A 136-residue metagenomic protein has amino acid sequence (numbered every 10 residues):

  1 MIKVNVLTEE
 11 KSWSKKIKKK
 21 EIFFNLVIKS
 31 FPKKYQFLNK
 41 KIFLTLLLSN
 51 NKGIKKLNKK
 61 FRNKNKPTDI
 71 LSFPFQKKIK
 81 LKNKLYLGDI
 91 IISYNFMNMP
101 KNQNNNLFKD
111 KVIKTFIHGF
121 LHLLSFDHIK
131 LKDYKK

Functional and structural regions predicted by a protein language model:
M1-T115, L121-K136: An acidic/histidine-cluster motif and surrounding catalytic segment that typifies divalent-metal-assisted enzyme active
